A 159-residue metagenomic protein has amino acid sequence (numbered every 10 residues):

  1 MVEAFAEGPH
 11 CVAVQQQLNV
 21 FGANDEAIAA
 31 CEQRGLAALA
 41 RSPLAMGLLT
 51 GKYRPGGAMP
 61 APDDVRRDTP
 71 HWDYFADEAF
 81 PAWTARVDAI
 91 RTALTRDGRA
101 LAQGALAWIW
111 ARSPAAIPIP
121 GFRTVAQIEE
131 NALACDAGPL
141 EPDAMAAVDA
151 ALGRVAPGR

Functional and structural regions predicted by a protein language model:
M1-R159: Beta/alpha (TIM)-barrel catalytic core signal, keyed to glycine-rich beta->alpha loops juxtaposed to Asp/Glu that bind
